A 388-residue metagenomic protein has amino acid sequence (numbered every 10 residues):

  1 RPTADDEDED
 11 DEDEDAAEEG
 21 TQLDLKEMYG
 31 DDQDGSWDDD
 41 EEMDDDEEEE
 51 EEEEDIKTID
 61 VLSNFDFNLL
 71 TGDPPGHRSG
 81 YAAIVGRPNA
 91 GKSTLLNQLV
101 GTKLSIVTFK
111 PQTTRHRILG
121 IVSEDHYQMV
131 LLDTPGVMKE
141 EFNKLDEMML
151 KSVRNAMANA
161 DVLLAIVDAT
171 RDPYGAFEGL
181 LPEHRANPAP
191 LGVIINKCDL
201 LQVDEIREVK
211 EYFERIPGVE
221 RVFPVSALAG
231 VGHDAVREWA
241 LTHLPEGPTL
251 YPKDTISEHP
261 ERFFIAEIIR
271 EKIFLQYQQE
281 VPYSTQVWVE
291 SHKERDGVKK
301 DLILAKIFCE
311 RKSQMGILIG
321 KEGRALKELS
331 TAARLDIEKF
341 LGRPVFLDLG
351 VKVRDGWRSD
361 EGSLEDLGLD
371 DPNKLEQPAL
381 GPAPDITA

Functional and structural regions predicted by a protein language model:
R1-D6: N-terminal mitochondrial targeting presequence
A16-G20, E27-H77, R185-P190, I195 (+3 more regions): Mature, matrix/stroma-exposed regions of nuclear-encoded mitochondrial and chloroplast proteins
E19-E41, E49-V162, V167, V353: Conserved G1/Walker A P-loop phosphate-binding module
N89, E261-A388: P-loop NTP-binding site
T102, I121, D125, A156-L163 (+8 more regions): Conserved, well-folded catalytic cores of nucleic-acid-processing and energy-transducing macromolecular machines
P111-T113, P135-M138, A169-P173, C198-L201 (+5 more regions): Conserved nucleotide-binding/hydrolysis micro-motifs of P-loop NTPases
S123-M129, E147-F223, Q276, K293-K299: Conserved C-terminal guanine-recognition region of P-loop GTPase G domains, centered on the G4
A189-G192, D199-E261: Canonical P-loop GTPase G-domain recognition
